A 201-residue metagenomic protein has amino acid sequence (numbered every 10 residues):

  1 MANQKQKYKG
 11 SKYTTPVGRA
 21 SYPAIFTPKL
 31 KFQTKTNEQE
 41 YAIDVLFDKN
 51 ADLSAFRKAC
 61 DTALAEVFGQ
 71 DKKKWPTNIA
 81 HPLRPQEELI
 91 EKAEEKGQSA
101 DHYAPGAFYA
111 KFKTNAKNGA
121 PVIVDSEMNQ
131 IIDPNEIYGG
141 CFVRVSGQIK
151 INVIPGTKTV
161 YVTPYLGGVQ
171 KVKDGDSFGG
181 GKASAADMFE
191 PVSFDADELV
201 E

Functional and structural regions predicted by a protein language model:
M1-N115: OB-fold ssDNA-binding interfaces and closely related basic DNA-contact patches used across DNA replication/repair
M1-T14, D176-E201: Acidic, gly/ser/pro-rich intrinsically disordered tails
F47-A51, I149-V153, K173: Beta-strand elements of well-folded, non-transmembrane domains
A59-A63, D125-N129, G180-V192: Short intrinsically disordered coil segments
F112-S126: Short, basic/aromatic beta-hairpin or loop at an interaction surface
V124-V143, K150-Y161: Exposed beta-sheet edge/beta-hairpin loop segments within beta-rich domains
P155-D176: OB-fold/S1-family single-stranded nucleic acid-binding modules
